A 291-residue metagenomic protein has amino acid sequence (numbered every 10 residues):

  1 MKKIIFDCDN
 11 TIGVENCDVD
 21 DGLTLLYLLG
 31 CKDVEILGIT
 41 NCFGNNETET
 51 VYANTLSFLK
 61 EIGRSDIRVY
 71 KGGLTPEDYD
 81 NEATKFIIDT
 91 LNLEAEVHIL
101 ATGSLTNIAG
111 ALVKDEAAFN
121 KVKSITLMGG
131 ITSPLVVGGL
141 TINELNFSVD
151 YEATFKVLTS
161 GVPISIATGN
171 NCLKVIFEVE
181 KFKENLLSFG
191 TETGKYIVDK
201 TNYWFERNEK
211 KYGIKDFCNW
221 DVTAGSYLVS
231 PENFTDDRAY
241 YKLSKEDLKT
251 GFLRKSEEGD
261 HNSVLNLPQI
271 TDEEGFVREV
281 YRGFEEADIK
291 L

Functional and structural regions predicted by a protein language model:
M1-F6, L23-C31, E35, L145-S148 (+2 more regions): Conformational coupling and interaction surfaces
K2-G38, F43-A53, P76-V179: Active-site histidine-anchored catalytic micro-motif
V14, D66-L74, L100-S104, G129-L135 (+4 more regions): Short, surface-exposed, charge-dense and proline/glycine-enriched linear segments
C42, E47-E94, H98, E246-G251 (+3 more regions): Metal-dependent C-N hydrolase catalytic cores
